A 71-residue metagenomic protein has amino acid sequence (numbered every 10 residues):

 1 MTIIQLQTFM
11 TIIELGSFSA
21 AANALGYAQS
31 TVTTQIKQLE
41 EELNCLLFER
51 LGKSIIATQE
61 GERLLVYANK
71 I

Functional and structural regions predicted by a protein language model:
T2-Q5, Q29, G61, A68: The N-cap/first-turn positions of alpha helices within or immediately adjacent to helix-turn-helix DNA-binding domains
T8-I12, L64: Short alpha-helical "packing" element that flanks the helix-turn-helix/winged-helix DNA-binding module
I12-G26: Short helix-boundary/capping micro-motifs
S17-F18, I36, R50: Helix-turn-helix DNA-binding elements, focusing on the entry/boundary residues of the two helices that contact DNA
N23-A24, E41, E62: Alpha-helical residues within the helix-turn-helix
E40-A57: A short LG(V/I)-centered, amphipathic sequence patch enriched for acidic residue(s) preceding the LG motif
E42-L43, L64-I71: Alpha-helical linker/hinge and terminal dimerization helices associated with HTH transcriptional regulators
